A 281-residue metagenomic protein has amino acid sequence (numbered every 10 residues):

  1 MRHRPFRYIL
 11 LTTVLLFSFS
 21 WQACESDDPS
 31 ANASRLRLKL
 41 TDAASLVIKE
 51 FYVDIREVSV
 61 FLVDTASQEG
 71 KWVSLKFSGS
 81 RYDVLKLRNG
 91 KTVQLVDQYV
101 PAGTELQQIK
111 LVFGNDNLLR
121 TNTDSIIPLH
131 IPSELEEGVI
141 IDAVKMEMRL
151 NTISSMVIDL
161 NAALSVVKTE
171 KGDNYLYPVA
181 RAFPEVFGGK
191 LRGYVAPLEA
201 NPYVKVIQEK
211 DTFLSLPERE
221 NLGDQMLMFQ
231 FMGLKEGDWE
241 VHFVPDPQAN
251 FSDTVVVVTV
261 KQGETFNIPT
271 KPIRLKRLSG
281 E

Functional and structural regions predicted by a protein language model:
M1-R2, E25: N-terminal hydrophobic targeting signals that begin at the initiator methionine
R2-L10: Bacterial N-terminal signal peptides that target proteins for export
T12-L16: Short, linear, compositionally biased motifs with a strong N-terminal bias
S20-A23: C-terminal motif of bacterial Sec signal peptides marking the signal peptidase cleavage site
E25-D224, M228-V256, F266-E281: A short, solvent-exposed, low-complexity linear motif enriched for acidic/polar residues with Pro/Gly/Ser/Thr
